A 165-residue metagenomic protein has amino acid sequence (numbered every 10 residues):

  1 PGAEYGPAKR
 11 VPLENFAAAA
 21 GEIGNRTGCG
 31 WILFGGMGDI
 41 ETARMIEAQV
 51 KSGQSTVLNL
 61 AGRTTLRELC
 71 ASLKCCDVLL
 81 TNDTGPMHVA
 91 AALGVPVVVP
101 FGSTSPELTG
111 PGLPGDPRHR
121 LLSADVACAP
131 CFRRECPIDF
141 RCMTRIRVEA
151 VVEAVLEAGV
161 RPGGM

Functional and structural regions predicted by a protein language model:
P1, G35, S123-A124: Pocket-edge structural micro-motifs
P1-P7: Conserved donor-binding/catalytic core segment of Leloir-type glycosyltransferases
G6, I40-E41, L66, P106-E107 (+1 more regions): Flexible, glycine-rich phosphate/dinucleotide-binding loops and adjacent beta-alpha linkers at cofactor/substrate
A8-P12, C142: Short, solvent-exposed loop/turn segments at secondary-structure boundaries
P12-S103: Donor-binding and catalytic core of enzymes assembling or modifying cell-surface/extracellular glycoconjugates
E47, G53, V57-L60, A91-G163: Nucleotide-sugar donor-binding patch of glycosyltransferase catalytic domains
